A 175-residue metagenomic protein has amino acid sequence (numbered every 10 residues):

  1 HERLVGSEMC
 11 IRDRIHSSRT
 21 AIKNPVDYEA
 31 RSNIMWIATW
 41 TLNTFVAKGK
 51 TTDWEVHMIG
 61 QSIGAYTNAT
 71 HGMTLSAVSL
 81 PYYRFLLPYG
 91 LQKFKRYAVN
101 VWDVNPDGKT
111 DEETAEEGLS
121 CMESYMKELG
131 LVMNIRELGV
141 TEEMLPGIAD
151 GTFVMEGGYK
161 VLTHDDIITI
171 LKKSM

Functional and structural regions predicted by a protein language model:
H1-G6, C10-I11: Single conserved hydrophobic/aromatic residue that forms the stacking wall/gate of nucleotide- or nucleobase-binding
E8, S32, M73-L80, I168: Non-catalytic, well-ordered alpha-helical scaffold segments
R14-T52, I59: Oxyanion-binding "anion nests"
I15, M35-A38, G60, L80 (+3 more regions): Generic structural concept
S18-I22, L42-V46, I63, T67 (+4 more regions): Short amphipathic alpha-helical interaction patches enriched in hydrophobic/aromatic residues with interspersed Lys/Arg
Y28-S32, M73, M133, E143: Short, solvent-exposed positions on alpha-helices
T51-E117, E123: C-terminal catalytic subdomain
V101, N105-M175: C-terminal charged capping/lid subdomain of soluble metabolic enzymes
